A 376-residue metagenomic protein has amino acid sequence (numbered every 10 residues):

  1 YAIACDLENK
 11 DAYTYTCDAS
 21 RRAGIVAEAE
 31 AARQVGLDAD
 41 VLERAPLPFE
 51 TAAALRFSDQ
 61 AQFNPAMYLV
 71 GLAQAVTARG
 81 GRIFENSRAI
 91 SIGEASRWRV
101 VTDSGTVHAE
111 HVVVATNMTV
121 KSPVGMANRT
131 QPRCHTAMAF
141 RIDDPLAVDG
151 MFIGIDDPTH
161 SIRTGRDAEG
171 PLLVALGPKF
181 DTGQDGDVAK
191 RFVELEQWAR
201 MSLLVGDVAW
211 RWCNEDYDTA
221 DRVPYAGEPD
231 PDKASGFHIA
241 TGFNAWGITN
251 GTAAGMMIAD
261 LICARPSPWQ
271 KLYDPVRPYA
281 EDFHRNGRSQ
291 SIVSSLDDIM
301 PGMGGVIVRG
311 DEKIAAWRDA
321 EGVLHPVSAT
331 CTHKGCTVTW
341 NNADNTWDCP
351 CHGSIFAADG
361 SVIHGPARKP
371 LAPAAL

Functional and structural regions predicted by a protein language model:
Y1-A75: Rossmann-like flavin
S20-A23, P48-A54, G93-R99, D103 (+2 more regions): A short, glycine/Asx- and small/polar-enriched loop/turn that sits immediately N-terminal to a beta-strand
R21-R22, D144-D149, D232: Short helix-loop capping/hinge motifs at secondary-structure junctions, enriched in acidic/polar residues
L42-F49, G81-W98: A conserved short coil-to-beta-strand element within the FAD-binding core of flavoproteins
D59, D156-D157, D181-F283, V327: C-terminal catalytic lobe of FAD-dependent flavoproteins
S91-G165, L296-D297, G305: Flavin-dependent oxidoreductases
M138, V306-L376: Rieske [2Fe-2S] iron-sulfur-binding domain
V208-Y217, G236-I239, S289-T330: A glycine-rich dinucleotide-binding beta-alpha-beta segment and adjacent secondary-structure elements that constitute
